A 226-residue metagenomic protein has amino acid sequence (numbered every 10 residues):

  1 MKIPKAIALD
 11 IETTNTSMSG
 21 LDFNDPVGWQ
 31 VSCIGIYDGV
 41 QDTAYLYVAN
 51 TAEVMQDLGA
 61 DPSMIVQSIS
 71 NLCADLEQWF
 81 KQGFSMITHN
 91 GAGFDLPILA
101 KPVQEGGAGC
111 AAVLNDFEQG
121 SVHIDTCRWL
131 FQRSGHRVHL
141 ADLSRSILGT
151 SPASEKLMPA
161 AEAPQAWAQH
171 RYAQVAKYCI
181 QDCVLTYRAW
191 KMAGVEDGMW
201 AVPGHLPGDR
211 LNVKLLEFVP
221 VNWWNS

Functional and structural regions predicted by a protein language model:
K2-A108, F117: Conserved non-catalytic scaffold segment of RNase H-like nuclease domains
P4, W29-S32, Y37-D42, F84-N225: Metal-dependent phosphoesterase core characteristic of DEDDh/y 3'-5' exonuclease domains
